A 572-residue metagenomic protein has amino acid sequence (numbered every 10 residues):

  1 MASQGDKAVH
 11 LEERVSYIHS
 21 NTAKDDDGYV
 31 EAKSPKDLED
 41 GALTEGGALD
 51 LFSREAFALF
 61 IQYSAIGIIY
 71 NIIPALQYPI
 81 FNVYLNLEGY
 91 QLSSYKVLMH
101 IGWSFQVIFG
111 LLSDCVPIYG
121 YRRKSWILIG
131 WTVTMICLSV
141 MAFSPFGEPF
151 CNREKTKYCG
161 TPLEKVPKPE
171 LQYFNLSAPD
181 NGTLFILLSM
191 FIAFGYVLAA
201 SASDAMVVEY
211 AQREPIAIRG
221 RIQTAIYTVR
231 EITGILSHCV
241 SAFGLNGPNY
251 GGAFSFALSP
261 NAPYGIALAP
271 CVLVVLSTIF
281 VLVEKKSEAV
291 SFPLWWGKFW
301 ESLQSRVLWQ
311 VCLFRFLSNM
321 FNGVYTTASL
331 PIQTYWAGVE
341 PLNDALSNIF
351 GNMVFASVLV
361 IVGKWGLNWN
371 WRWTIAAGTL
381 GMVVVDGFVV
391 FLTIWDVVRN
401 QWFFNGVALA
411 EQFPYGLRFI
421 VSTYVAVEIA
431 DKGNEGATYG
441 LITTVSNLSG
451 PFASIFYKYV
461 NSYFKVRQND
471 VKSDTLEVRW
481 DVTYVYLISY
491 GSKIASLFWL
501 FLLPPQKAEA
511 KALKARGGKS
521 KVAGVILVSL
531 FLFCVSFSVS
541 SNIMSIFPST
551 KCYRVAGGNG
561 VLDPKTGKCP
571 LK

Functional and structural regions predicted by a protein language model:
A2-R54, I136, A142-R153, Y158-M190 (+4 more regions): Intracellular loop-helix junctions on the cytosolic face of multi-pass helical membrane proteins
F57, N86-I101, I218-T224, S329-V354 (+3 more regions): Loop-to-transmembrane helix entry
Q77, Y196-Q212, L417-D431, E435-A437: Intracellular juxtamembrane helix-capping segments at the cytosolic ends of symmetry-related transmembrane helices
G89-Y90, G182, E214-I226, P341-L342 (+4 more regions): Loop-to-transmembrane helix entry/capping segments in MFS-fold secondary transporters and related SLC/MFSD carriers
M99-V107, T134, I218-N246, N348-N352 (+1 more regions): Glycine-rich segments within core transmembrane alpha-helices of 12-TM secondary carriers
S104-Y121, L245-N246, F355-A377, N461: Helix-to-loop junctions at the C-terminal end of transmembrane segments in multipass secondary transporters
I108-P149, Y158, N175: Conserved MFS/SLC helix-loop-helix module at the cytosolic interface between two early adjacent transmembrane helices
I375-V421: C-terminal transmembrane helical hairpin of 12-TM major facilitator-type secondary transporters
